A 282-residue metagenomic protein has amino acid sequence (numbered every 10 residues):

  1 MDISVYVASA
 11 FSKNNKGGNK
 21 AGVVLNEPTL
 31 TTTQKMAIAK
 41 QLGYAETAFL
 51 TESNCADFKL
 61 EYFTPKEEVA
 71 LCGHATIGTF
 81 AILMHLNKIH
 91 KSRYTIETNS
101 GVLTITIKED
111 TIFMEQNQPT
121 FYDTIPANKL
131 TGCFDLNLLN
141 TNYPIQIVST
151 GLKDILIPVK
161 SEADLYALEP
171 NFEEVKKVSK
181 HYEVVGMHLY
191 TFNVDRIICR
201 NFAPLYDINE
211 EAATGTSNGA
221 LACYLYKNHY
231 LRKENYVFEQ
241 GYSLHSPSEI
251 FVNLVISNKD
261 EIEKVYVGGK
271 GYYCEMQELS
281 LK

Functional and structural regions predicted by a protein language model:
M1-L71, I77-K282: Active-site proximal loop and beta-alpha junction motif in alpha/beta enzyme cores
